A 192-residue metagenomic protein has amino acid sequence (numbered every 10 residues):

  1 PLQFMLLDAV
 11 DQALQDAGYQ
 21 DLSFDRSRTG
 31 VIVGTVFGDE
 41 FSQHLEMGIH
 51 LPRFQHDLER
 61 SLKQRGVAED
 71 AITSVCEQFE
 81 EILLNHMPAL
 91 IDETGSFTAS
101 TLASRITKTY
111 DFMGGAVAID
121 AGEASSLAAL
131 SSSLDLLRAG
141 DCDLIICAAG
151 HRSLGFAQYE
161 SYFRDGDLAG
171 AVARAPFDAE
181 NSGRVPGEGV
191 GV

Functional and structural regions predicted by a protein language model:
P1-E180, E188: Cys-dependent condensing catalytic cores that perform Claisen condensation/acyl-transfer in fatty-acid/polyketide
V190-V192: Short beta-strand scaffold segments in enzyme catalytic cores
